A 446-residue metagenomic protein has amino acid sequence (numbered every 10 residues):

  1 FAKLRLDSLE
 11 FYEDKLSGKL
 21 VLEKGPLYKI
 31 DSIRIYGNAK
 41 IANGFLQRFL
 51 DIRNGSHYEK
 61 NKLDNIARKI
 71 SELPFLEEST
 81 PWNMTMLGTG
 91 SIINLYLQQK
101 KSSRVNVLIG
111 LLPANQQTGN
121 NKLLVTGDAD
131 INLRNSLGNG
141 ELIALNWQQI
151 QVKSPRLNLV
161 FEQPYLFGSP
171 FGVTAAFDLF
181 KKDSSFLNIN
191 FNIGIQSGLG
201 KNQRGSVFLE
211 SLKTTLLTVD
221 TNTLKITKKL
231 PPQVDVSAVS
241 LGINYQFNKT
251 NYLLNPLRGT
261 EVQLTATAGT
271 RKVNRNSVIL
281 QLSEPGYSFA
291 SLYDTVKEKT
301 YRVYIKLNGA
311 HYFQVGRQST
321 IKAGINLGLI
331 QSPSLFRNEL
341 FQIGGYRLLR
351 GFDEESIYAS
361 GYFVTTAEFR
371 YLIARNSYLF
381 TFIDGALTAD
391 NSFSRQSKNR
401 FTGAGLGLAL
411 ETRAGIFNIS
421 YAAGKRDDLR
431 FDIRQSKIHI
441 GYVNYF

Functional and structural regions predicted by a protein language model:
F1-N115, L124-D130, A144-E162, S291-L292 (+3 more regions): Periplasmic polypeptide-binding modules associated with outer-membrane biogenesis and secretion
F11-E13, M86-G88, L137, Q151-K153 (+6 more regions): Short glycine/serine/proline-enriched coil/turn segments at secondary-structure junctions
F11-Y12, S79, S102-R104, G172-T320: Transmembrane beta-strand segments of outer-membrane beta-barrel domains in Gram-negative and organellar OMPs
E23, Y96-Q98, N132-R134, E162-P164 (+8 more regions): Transmembrane beta-barrel domains of outer membrane proteins
Y36, R53-S56, K69, P231-V234 (+2 more regions): Hydrophobic alpha-helical scaffolding
L50, L123-R134, A144-K153, N158-V160 (+2 more regions): C-terminal transmembrane beta-barrel domains of outer membrane proteins
G55, Q116-T118, K182-S184, N391-S392 (+1 more regions): A generic structural signal for short coil/turn motifs at secondary-structure boundaries
L73-L76, K100-S102, S136-G138, L166-G168 (+7 more regions): Outer-membrane beta-barrel channels and translocator barrels
